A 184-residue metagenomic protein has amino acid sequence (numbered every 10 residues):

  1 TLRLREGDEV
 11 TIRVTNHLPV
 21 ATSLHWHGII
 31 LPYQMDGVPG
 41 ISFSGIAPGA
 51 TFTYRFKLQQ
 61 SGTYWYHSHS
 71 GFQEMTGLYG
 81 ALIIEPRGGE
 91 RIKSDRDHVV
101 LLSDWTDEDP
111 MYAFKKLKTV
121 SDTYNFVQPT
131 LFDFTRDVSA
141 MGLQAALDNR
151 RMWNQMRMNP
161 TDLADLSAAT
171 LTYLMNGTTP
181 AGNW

Functional and structural regions predicted by a protein language model:
T1-K93: Histidine- and aromatic-enriched segments that form or immediately flank copper-ligand environments
D95-D97: RNA pseudouridine synthases
V99-W184: Acidic-aromatic/histidine active-site loop/patch
